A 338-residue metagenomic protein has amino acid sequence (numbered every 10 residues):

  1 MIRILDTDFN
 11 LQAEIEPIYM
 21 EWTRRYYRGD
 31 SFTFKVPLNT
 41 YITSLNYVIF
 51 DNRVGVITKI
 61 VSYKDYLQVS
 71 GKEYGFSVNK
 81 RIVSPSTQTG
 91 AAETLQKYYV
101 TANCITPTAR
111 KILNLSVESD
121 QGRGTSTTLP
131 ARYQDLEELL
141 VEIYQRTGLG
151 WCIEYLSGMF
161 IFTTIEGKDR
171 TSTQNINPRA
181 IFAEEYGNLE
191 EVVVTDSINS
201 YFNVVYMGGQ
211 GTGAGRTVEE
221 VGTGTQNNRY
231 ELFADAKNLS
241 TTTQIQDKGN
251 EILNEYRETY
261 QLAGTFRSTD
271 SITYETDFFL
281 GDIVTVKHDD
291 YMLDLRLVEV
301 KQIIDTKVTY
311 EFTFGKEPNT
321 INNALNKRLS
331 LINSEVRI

Functional and structural regions predicted by a protein language model:
M1-Y27, A183-T195: Solvent-exposed edge beta-strands and adjacent loop segments that serve as assembly or binding interfaces
D8, I15, F34, G71 (+4 more regions): Amphipathic, non-transmembrane alpha-helical segments in extracytoplasmic/periplasmic proteins
R24-P37, D65-S77, M207, Y256-D270 (+2 more regions): Oligomerization/assembly interface segments of phage tail-like spikes and tubes
K35-Y41, T273-D277: Short, surface-exposed secondary-structure edge patches
P37-E118: Surface-exposed cap/loop segments at beta↔alpha junctions
V54-V61, L293-Q302: Short beta-strand-centered aromatic/proline hotspots
V61-V78, L113-F202: Short beta-strand-centered interaction patches in the first periplasmic/extracellular domains of large envelope
V141, R170-E258, L262-R296, D305-V308 (+2 more regions): Acidic, small/polar-enriched beta strand-loop surface segments
